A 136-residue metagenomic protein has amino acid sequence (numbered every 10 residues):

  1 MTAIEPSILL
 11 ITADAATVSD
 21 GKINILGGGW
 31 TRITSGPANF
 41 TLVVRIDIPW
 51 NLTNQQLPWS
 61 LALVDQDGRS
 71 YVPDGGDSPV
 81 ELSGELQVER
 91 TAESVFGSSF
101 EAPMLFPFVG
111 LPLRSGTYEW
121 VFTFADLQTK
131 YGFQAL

Functional and structural regions predicted by a protein language model:
A3-S115, E119-F124, Q128-L136: Contiguous segments within soluble domain cores/interaction surfaces
